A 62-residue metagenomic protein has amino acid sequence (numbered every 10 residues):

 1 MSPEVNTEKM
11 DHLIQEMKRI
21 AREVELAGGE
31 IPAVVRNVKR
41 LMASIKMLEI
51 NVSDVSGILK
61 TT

Functional and structural regions predicted by a protein language model:
M1-G29: N-terminal acidic leader/helix
G29-T62: Short, charge-rich amphipathic interface segments used for partner binding and complex assembly
